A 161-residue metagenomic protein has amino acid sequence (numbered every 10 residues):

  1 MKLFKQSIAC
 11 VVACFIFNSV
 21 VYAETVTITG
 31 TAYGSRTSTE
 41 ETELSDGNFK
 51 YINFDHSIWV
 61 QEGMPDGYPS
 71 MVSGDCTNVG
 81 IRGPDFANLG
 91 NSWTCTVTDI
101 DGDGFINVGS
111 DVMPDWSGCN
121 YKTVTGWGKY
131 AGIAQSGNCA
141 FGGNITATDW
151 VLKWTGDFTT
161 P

Functional and structural regions predicted by a protein language model:
M1-I8: Bacterial N-terminal signal peptides that target proteins for export
I8-F17: Hydrophobic helical h-region of N-terminal Sec-dependent signal peptides in bacterial secretory/periplasmic proteins
I16-E24: Sec/Tat signal peptide C-region and signal peptidase I cleavage site
A23-P161: Beta-strand-enriched cores of mature, soluble protein domains
